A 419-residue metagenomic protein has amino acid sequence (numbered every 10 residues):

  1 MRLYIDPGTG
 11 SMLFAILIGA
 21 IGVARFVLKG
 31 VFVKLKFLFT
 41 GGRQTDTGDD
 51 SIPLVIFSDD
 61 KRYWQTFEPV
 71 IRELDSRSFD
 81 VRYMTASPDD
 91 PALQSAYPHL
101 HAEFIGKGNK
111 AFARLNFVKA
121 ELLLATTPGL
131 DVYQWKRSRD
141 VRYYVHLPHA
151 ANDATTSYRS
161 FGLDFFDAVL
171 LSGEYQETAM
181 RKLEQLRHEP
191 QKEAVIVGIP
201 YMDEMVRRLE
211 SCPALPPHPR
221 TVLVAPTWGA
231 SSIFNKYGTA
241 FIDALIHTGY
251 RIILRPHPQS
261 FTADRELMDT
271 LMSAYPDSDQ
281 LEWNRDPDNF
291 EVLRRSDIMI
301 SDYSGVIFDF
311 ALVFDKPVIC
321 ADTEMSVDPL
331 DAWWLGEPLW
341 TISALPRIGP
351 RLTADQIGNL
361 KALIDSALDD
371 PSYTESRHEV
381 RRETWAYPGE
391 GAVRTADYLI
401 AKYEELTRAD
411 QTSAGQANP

Functional and structural regions predicted by a protein language model:
M1-P7: Short, strongly hydrophobic alpha-helical membrane anchors
K36-I52: N-terminal signal-anchor transmembrane helix
P53-V206: Active-site and donor-binding regions of nucleotide-sugar-utilizing enzymes
R62-S78, P200-M272, P350, A354-I357 (+2 more regions): Conserved catalytic-core segment of nucleotide-activated headgroup transferases in glycan assembly
A102-G108, L281-R285, I348-I357: Short acidic-hydrophobic, aromatic-tinged amphipathic segments that line or gate anion-handling sites
Q191, G305-E383: Catalytic binding pocket for nucleotide-activated donors in carbohydrate/polymer assembly enzymes
E266-F308, V313: Donor nucleotide-activated moiety binding/catalytic core segment of transferases that use nucleotide-activated donors
P388-P419: C-terminal alpha-helical cap of glycosyltransferases
